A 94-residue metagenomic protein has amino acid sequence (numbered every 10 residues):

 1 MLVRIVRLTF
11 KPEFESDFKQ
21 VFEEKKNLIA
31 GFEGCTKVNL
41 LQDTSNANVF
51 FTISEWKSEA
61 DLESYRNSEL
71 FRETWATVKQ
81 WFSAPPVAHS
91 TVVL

Functional and structural regions predicted by a protein language model:
L2, N39-N46, A76-L94: Glycine-rich beta-strand-turn "strand-cap" elements at beta-sheet edges
L2-T9, N39-R66: Short, well-ordered beta-strand segments in beta-rich or mixed alpha/beta enzyme and ligand-binding folds
T9-F18: Short, surface-exposed ligand-recognition loops at beta-strand->loop->(often short) alpha-helix junctions that present
E15-S16, K26-L28, L40-Q42: Intrinsically disordered, low-complexity segments enriched in polar/charged residues with Gly/Pro, especially when
N27-T36, E55-A88: An amphipathic, aromatic/His-enriched active-site/gating alpha helix that lines ligand/cofactor pockets
